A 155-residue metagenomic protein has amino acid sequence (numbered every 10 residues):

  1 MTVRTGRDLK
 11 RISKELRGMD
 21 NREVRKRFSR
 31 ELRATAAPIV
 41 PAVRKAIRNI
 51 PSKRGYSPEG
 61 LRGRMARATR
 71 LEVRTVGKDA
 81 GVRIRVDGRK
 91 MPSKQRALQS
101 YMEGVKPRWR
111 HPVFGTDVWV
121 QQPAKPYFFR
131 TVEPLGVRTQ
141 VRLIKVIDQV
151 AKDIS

Functional and structural regions predicted by a protein language model:
M1-R85, R89, V105-S155: Short, Lys/Arg-rich flexible segments
M91-K94: Short, charged/polar, Gly/Pro-enriched secondary-structure boundary elements
L98-Q99: Core domains of carbohydrate- and sulfate-ester-processing enzymes
